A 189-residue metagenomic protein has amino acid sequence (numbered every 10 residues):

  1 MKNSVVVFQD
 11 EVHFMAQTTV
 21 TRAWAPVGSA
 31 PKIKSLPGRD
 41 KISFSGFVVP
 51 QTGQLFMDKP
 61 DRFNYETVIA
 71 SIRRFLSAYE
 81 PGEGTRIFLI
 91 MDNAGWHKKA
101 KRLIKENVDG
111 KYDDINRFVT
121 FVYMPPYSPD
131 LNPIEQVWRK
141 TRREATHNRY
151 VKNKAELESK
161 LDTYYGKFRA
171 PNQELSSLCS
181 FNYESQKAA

Functional and structural regions predicted by a protein language model:
M1-A189: Short functional hotspots at interaction and active-site rims
